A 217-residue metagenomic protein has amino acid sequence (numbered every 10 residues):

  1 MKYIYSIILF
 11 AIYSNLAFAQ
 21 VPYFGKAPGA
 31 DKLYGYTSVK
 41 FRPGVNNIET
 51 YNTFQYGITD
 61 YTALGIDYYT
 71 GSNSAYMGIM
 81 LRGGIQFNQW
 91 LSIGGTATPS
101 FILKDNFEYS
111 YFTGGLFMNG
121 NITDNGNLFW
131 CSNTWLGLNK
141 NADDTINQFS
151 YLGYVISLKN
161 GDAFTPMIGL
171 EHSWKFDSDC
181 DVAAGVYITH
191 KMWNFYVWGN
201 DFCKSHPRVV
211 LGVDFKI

Functional and structural regions predicted by a protein language model:
M1-A30, I217: Cleavable N-terminal export/targeting peptides
Y13, G29-K32, Y154-V155, E171: Short stretches within intrinsically disordered, low-complexity N-terminal or propeptide regions
A19-N125, T134-G137, S173, D181-A184 (+3 more regions): Transmembrane beta-barrel domains of Gram-negative outer membranes and organellar outer membranes
G95, W130-S132, P166-I168: Short beta-strands and strand-loop turn motifs
E108, D144-I146, S178: A generic structural micro-feature
M118-S157: Histidine/lysine/aspartate-rich catalytic loop segments that bind and position anionic ligands
V155, V213-I217: Short beta-strand-to-coil "C-cap" segments at the C-terminal boundary of structured domains/repeats, marking
V155-N194: Glycine/small-residue-rich hydrophobic helix-like segments
